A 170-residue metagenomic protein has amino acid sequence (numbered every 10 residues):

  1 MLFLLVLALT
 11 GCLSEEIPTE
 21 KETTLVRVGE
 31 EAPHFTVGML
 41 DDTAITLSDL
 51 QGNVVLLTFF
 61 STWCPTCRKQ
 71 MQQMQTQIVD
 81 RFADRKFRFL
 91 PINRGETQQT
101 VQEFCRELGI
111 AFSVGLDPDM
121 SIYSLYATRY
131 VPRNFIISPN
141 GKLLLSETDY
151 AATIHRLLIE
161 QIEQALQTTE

Functional and structural regions predicted by a protein language model:
M1-H34, L145-E147, L157-I159, E170: N-terminal targeting signals for export/organelle localization
P33, V54-V55, V131-R133: Short loop/turn microsegments at loop-to-beta-strand junctions
L47-R68: Short active-site neighborhood of thiol/selenol oxidoreductases, capturing the structured segment around
Q51-N53, D84, T128-R129: Active-site acidic short loop of glycosyltransferases
R68-L108, P118-L125: Structural microenvironment flanking redox-active thiols in thiol-disulfide oxidoreductases
E103-A111, P118-E163: Thiol/disulfide oxidoreductase modules built on the thioredoxin-like
